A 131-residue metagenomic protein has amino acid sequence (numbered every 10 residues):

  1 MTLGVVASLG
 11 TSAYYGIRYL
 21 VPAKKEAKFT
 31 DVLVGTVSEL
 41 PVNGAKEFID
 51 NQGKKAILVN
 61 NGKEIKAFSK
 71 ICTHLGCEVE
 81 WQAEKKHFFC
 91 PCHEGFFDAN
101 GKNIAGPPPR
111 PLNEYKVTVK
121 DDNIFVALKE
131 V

Functional and structural regions predicted by a protein language model:
V5-T73, C77-E84, P111-V131: N-terminal pre-ligand scaffold of iron-sulfur
K86-E94, I104-N113: Short cysteine/histidine-rich metal-coordination sites, predominantly Zn2+-binding motifs
P91, A99-N100, A127: Extracellular/periplasmic metallocenter environments
G95-F97, V117: Active-site and channel-lining beta-strand-loop segments that bind or position nucleotide-derived/phosphorylated
